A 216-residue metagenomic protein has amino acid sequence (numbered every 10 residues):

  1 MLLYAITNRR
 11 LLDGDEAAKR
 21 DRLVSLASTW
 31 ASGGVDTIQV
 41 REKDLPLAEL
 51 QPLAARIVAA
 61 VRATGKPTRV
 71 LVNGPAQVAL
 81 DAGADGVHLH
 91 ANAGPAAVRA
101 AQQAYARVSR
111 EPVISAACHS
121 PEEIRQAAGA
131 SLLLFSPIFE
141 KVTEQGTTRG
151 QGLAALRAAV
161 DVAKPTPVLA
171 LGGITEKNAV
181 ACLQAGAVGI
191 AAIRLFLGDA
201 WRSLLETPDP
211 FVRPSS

Functional and structural regions predicted by a protein language model:
M1-H88, N92-A96, Q102-L132, Q151 (+3 more regions): Conserved N-terminal beta1-alpha1 strand-loop-helix module at the mouth
S131-F139: Non-cysteine beta-strand/loop elements that form the S-adenosyl-L-methionine
E140-K141, K177: Active-site loop signature of alpha/beta-hydrolase-fold enzymes
T143-Q145: Glycine/threonine-rich flexible loop motifs
T148: Residue-level marker of regulatory loop/turn positions in helix-turn-helix DNA-binding domains and in histidine
